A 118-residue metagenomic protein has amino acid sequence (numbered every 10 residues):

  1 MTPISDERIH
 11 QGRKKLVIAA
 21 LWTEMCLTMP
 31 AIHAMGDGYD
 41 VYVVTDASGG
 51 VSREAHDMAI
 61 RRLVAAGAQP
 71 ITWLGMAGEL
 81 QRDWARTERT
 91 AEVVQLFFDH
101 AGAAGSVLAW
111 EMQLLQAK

Functional and structural regions predicted by a protein language model:
M1-K118: Active-site-adjacent betaalpha module
